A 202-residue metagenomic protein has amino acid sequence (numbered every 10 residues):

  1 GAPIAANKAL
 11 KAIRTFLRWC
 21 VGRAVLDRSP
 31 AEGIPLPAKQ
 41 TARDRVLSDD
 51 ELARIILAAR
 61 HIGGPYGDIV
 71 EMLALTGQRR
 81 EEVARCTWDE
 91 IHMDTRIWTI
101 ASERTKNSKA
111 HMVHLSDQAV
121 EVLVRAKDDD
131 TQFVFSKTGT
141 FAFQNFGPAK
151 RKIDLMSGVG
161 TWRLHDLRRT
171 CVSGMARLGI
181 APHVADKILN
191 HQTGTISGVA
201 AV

Functional and structural regions predicted by a protein language model:
P3-A12, G22-C86, D94, T105-K109 (+2 more regions): Basic, Lys/Arg- and aromatic-enriched nucleic-acid-binding interface segment
F16-C20, L123-A126, M175: Hydrophobic recognition helices of helix-based DNA-binding modules
A38, V46, T99-S108, V120 (+1 more regions): Catalytic-site neighborhood detector that most strongly recognizes the C-terminal catalytic loop/helix of tyrosine
V46-L52, T95, R104, H114-G160 (+2 more regions): Active-site/catalytic core of tyrosine-dependent DNA strand-transfer enzymes
G67, F141, G160-L178: Short basic/aromatic active-site micro-motif
M72-L73, G174-M175, I188: Short alpha-helical segment immediately N-terminal to, or the first helix within, an HTH/HTH-like DNA-binding domain
E90-I97, G160-T161, I180-V202: Short, polar N-cap/turn motifs at the start of nucleic acid-interacting alpha helices
